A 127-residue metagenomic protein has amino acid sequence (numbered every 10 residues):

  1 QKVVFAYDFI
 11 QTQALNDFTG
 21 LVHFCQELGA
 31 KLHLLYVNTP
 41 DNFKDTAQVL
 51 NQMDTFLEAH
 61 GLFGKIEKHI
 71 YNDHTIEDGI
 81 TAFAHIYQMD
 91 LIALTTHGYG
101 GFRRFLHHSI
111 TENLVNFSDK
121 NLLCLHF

Functional and structural regions predicted by a protein language model:
Q1-D17, E27, N116-F127: Intrinsically disordered or low-complexity boundary/linker segments at protein termini and domain junctions
F5, L34-Y36, L94, C124: Structural beta-sheet core signal
L15-A59: Redox- and metal-dependent alpha/beta enzyme cores, enriched for Fe-S-associated oxidoreductases and cofactor-handling
V49, T75-T81, I110: Short acidic active-site motifs
L57-E67: Nucleotide-activated donor-binding/catalytic signature segment of Leloir-type glycosyltransferases, i.e., the conserved
I66-H74: Short beta->alpha junction loops
H85-F127: Gly/Ser-rich helix-loop-strand patches that form or flank binding pockets for ribonucleotide-derived cofactors
